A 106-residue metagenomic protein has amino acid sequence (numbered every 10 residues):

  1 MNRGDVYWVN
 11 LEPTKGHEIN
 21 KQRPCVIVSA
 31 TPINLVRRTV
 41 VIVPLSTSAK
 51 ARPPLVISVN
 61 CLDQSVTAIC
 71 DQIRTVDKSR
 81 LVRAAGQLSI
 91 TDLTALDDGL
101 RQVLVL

Functional and structural regions predicted by a protein language model:
M1-L106: Conserved functional hotspots at enzyme active or ligand-binding sites that engage polyanionic ligands
